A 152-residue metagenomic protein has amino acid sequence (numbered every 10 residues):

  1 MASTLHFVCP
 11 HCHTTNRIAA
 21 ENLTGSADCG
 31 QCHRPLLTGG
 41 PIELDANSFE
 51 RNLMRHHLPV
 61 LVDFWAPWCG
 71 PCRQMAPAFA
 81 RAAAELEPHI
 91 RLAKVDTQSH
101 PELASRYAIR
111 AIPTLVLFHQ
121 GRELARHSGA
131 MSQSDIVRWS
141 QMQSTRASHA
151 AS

Functional and structural regions predicted by a protein language model:
C9-C12, C29-C32: Short cysteine-rich clusters marking metal-coordination/redox-active sites
N16, L36, A76: Cys/His-rich microdomains that often coordinate metals
I18-A27: Short linker/helix segments within small regulatory modules
C32-P41: Short Cys/His-rich micro-motifs in 6-15 aa windows
P41-V60: A short beta-strand-turn-helix
H57, F64-W68, A111: Short pre-active-site segment immediately N-terminal to redox-active cysteine/selenocysteine motifs in thiol-based
F64, M75, F79-A83, E87-E102 (+1 more regions): Thiol-based oxidoreductase modules, predominantly thioredoxin-like and allied folds used for disulfide exchange
A111, V116-A150: Non-catalytic, surface beta->alpha helical segment in thiol-disulfide oxidoreductase systems
